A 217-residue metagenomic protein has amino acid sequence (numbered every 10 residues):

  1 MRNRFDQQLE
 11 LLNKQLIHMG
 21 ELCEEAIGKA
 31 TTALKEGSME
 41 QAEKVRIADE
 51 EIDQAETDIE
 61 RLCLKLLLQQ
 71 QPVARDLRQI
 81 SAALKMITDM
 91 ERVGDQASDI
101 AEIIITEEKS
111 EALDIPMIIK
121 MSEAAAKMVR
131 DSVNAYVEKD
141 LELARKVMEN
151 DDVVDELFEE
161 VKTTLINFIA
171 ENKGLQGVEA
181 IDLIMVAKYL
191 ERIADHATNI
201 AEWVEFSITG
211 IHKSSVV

Functional and structural regions predicted by a protein language model:
M1-V217: Cytosolic, long alpha-helical scaffolding segments
